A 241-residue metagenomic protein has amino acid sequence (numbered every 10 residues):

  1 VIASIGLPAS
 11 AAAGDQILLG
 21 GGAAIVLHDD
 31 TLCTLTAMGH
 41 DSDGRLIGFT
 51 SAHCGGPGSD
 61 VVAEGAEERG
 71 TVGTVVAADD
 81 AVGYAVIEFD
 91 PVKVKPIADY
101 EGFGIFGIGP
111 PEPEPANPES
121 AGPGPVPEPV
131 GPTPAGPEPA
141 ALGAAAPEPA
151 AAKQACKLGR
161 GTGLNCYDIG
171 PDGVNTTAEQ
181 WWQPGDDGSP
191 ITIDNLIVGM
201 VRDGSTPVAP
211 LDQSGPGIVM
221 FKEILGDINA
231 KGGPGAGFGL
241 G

Functional and structural regions predicted by a protein language model:
V1-F49, S59-G65, D90, S120 (+1 more regions): Protease-domain processing segments flanking chymotrypsin-fold serine proteases, especially trypsin-like
I2-I5, I17, I25, I47 (+9 more regions): Weak global preference for isoleucine
L18-G21, T31-T36, V130-G143, A151-G241: Active-site region of chymotrypsin-like
D29-G173, I193-D194: Serine endopeptidase catalytic core focused on the charge-relay Asp
